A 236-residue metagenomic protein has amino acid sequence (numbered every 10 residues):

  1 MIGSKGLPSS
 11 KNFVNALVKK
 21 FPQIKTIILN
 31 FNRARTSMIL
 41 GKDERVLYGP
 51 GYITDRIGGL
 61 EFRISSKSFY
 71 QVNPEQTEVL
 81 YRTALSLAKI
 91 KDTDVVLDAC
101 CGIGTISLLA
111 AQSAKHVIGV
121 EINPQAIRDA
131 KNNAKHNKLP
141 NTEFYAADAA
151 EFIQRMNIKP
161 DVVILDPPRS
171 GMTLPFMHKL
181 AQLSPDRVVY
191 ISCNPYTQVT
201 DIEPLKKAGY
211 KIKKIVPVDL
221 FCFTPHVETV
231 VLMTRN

Functional and structural regions predicted by a protein language model:
M1-G6: Carbohydrate-binding surface patches
P8-N236: Rossmann-like S-adenosyl-L-methionine
